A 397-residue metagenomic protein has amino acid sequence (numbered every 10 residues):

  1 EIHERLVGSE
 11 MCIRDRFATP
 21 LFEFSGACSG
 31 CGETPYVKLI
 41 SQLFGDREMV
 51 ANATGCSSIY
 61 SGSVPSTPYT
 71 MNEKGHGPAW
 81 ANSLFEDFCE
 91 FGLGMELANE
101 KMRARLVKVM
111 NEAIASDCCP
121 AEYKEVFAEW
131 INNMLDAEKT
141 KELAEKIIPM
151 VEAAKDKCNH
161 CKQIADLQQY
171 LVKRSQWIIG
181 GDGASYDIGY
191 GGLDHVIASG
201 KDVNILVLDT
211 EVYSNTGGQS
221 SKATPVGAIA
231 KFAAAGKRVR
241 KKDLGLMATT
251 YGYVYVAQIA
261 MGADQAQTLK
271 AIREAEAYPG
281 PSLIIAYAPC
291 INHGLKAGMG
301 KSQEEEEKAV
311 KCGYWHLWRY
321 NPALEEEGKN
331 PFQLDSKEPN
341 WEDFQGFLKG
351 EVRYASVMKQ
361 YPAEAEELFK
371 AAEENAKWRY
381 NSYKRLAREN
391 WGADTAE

Functional and structural regions predicted by a protein language model:
E1-G8: Single conserved hydrophobic/aromatic residue that forms the stacking wall/gate of nucleotide- or nucleobase-binding
H3, G32-L43, K162-Q163, D187-L193 (+1 more regions): Short alpha-helical segments and helix-capping/turn motifs at coil-helix boundaries
S9-C161: Iron-sulfur-cluster electron-transfer modules
R14-T19, E23-G26, S83-L97, M102-S116 (+4 more regions): Conserved thiamine diphosphate
P20, D46-A51, C56-I59, S175-W177 (+4 more regions): Beta-sheet entry/capping signal
E73-N132, A288-E397: Flexible, low-complexity linker and terminal segments
D156-C158, V172-I178, D187-N204, L208-E338: Glycine-rich ThDP/TPP pyrophosphate-binding loop and its adjacent helix/strand module within ThDP-dependent enzymes
